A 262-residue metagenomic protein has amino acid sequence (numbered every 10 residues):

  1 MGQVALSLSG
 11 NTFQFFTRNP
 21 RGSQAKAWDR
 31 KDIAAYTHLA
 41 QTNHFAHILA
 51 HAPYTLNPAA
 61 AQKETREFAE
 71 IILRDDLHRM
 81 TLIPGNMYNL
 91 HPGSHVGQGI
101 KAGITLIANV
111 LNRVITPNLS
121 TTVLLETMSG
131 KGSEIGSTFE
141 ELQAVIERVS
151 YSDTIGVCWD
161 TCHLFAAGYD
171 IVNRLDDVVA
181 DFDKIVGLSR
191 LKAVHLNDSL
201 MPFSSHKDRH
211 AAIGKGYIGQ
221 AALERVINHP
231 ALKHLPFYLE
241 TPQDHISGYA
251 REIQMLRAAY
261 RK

Functional and structural regions predicted by a protein language model:
M1-A50, L56-H78, K262: N-terminal pre-domain/capping segments
A5, H51, M80, Y88 (+4 more regions): Conserved, mostly hydrophobic/aromatic
N11, A46, N86, K192 (+1 more regions): Short acidic/polar active-site loop segments enriched in Thr and Asp
F13, A108-A211: Acidic/histidine-rich catalytic cores of soluble enzymes
R18-P20, A52-T55, G93-H95, E126-G130 (+3 more regions): Active-site beta-loop-alpha junctions enriched in small/polar residues
R30-A50, I107-S120, Q143-V149, Y217-H229: Alpha-helix-loop-beta-strand connector modules within alpha/beta enzyme cores
T42, P58-G156: Active-site acidic/histidine proton-transfer and metal-coordination neighborhood in alpha/beta enzyme cores
E64-L77, I100-N112, T138-R148, L175-D183 (+2 more regions): Short, electropositive alpha-helical surface patch
